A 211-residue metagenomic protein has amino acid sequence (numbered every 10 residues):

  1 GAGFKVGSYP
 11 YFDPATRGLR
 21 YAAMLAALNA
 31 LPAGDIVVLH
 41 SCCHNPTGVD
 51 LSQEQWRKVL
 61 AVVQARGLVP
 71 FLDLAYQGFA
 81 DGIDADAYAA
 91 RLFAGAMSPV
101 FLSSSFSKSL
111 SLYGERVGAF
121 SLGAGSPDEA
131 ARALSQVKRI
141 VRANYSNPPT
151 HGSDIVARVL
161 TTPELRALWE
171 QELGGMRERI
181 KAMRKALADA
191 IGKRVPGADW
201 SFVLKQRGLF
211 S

Functional and structural regions predicted by a protein language model:
G1-F4: Substrate-binding/gating loop at the entrance of the active-site cleft, primarily in PLP-dependent aminotransferase-like
F12-F79: Active-site phosphate-binding strand-loop segment of PLP-dependent enzymes
G34, M97, E115-V117, K205-L209: Active-site lining segments that contact anionic ligands and/or coordinate catalytic metals
K58-V62, A87-V100: Short, electropositive alpha-helical surface patch
G78-A87, R139-A143: Alpha-helical subdomain
G95-Q171: Conserved core segment of the aminotransferase class I/II
E170-S211: Conserved PLP-binding catalytic core of the aspartate aminotransferase-like
